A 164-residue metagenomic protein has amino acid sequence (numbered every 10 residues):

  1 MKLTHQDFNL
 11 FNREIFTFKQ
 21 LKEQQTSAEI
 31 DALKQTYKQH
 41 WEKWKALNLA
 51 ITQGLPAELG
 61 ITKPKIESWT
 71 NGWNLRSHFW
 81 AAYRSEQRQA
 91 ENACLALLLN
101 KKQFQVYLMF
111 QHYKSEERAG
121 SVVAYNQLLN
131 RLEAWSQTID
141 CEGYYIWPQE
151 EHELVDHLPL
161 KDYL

Functional and structural regions predicted by a protein language model:
K2-N12: N-terminal targeting/trafficking signals and adjacent low-complexity tails
H5, T26-I30, Y37, E117-S121 (+1 more regions): Short, structured coil/loop segments at alpha-helix boundaries
F11-T62: Active-site acidic/histidine clusters and adjacent loop/turn architecture that either coordinate catalytic ions
W41-W44, W69, W73, W80 (+2 more regions): A residue-identity detector for tryptophan
L49-E67, L97, N130-H152: Short, charge-rich amphipathic segments
T62-L95, L99: Amphipathic, interaction-prone secondary-structure segments
K102-Y163: Compact, glycine/acidic-enriched structural inserts
